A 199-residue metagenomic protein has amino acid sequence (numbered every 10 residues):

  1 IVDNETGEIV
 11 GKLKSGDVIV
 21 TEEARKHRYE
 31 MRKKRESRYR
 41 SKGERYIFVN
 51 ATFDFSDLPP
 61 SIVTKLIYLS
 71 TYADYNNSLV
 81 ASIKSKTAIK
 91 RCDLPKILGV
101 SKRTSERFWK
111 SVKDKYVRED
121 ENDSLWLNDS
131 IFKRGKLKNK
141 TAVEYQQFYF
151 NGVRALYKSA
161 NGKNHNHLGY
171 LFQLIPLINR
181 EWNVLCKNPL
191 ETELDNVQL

Functional and structural regions predicted by a protein language model:
I1-T87, F132-Q198: Short recognition helix of helix-turn-helix/winged-helix DNA-binding domains
I62-K65, P95-L98, F108: Generic hydrophobic/packing signal
Y68, D93, F108-S111, Q173: Amphipathic alpha-helical segments that form well-ordered structural scaffolds and often line/cohere around active
K90-K102, N196-L199: Short helix-coil junctions and helix-kink-helix linkers
G99-D114: Short amphipathic alpha-helical interaction segments
K110-S124: A short, conserved structural fragment
D120-K138: Accessory beta->alpha helical hairpin/"wing" motif in late/C-terminal subdomains of nucleic-acid enzymes
